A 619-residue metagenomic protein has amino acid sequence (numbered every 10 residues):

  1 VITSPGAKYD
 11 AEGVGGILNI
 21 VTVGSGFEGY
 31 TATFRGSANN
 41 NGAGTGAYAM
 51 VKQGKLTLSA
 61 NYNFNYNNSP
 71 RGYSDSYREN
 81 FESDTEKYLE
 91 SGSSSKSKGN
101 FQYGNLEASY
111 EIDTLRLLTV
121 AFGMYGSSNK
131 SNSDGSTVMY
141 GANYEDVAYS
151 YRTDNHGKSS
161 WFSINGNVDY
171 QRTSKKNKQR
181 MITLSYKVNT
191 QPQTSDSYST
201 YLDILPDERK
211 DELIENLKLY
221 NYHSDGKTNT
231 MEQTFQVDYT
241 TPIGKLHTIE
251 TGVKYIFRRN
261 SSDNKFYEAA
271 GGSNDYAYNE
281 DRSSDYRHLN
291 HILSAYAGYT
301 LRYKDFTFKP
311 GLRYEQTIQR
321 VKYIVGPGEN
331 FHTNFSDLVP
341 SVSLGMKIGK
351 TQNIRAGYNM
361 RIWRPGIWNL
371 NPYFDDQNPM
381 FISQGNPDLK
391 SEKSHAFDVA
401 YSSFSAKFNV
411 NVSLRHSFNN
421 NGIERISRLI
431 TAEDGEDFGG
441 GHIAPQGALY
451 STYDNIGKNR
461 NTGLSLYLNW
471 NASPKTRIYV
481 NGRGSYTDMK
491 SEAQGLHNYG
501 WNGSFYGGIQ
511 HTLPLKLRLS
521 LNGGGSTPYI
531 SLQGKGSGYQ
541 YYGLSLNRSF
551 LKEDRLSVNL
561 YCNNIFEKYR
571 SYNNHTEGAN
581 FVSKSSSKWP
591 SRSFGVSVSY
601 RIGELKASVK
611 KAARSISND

Functional and structural regions predicted by a protein language model:
V1-I2, K8, E12-F34: N-terminal periplasmic accessory domains that precede and gate Gram-negative outer-membrane beta-barrel machines
K8, I318-R320, K350-H395, H416-Q446 (+1 more regions): Surface-exposed extracellular loop regions of Gram-negative outer-membrane beta-barrel proteins, predominantly
G36-N40, Q53, F64-N68, M124-K130 (+13 more regions): Transmembrane beta-strands of outer-membrane beta-barrel pores
N41-G72, D84-N132, F162-I164, N481: Transmembrane beta-barrel wall of Gram-negative outer-membrane proteins
L56-L58, N68, L115-L118, K178-R180 (+9 more regions): Repeated loop/turn-to-beta-strand initiation elements of outer-membrane beta-barrel proteins
G92, E232-Q236, A277-S284, Q384-N386 (+4 more regions): Outer membrane beta-barrel strand-and-loop segments of large Gram-negative receptors, especially TonB-dependent
Y103-N105, S109-E111, L115-S127, N155-K322 (+3 more regions): Face-selective signature of the C-terminal outer-membrane beta-barrel domain
N420, F550-D619: C-terminal beta-signal and adjacent terminal beta-strands/loops of Gram-negative outer-membrane beta-barrel proteins
